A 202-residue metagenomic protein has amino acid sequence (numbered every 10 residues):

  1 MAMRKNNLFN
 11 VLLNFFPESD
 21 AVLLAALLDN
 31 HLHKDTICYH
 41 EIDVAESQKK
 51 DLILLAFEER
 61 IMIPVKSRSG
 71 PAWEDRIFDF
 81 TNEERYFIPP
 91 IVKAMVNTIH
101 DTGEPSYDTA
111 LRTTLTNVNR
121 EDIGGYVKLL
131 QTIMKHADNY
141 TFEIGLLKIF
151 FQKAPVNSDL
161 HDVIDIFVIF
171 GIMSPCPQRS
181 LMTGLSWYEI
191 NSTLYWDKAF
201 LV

Functional and structural regions predicted by a protein language model:
A2-K49, G103-K153: Short amphipathic alpha-helical interface segments
I42-R68, K153-F170: Short amphipathic alpha-helical interaction segments
K49-D51, S69-P71, D79-I88, M134-A137 (+1 more regions): Generic signature of mature, soluble extracytoplasmic domains
K66-E74, C176-L185: Short, Lys/Arg-rich nucleic-acid/phosphate-binding segment
R76-N119, S186-V202: Short, amphipathic alpha-helical interaction segments positioned at domain boundaries
I166, L181-S186, I190: Amphipathic alpha-helical binding modules
